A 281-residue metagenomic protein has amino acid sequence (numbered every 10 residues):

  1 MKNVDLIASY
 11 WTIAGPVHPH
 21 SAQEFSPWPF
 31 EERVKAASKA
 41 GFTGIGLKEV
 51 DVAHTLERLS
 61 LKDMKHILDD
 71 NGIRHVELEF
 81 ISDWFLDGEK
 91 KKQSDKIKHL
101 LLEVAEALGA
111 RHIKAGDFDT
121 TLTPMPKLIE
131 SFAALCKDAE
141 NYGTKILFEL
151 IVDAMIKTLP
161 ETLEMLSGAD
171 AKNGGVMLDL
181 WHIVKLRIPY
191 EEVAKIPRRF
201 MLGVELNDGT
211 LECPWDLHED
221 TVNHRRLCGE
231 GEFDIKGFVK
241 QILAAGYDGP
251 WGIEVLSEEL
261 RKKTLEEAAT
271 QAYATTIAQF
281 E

Functional and structural regions predicted by a protein language model:
M1-E106, E140, A171-G175, R198-M201 (+1 more regions): N-terminal pre-domain/capping segments
N3, H20, G44-I45, V76 (+2 more regions): Acidic/histidine-rich catalytic cores of soluble enzymes
A8-T12, L47-E49, E77-S82, H112-D117 (+4 more regions): A cross-domain feature marking catalytic cores of carbohydrate-active enzymes and several ubiquitous metabolic/repair
P16-V17, D119-T121, K185, G209-T221 (+1 more regions): Flexible glycine/acidic-rich beta-alpha junction loops that bind and position SAM and/or redox cofactors in anaerobic
F25-S26, K48-S60, D83-Q93, F118-P126 (+4 more regions): Acidic-and-aromatic substrate-binding clefts and catalytic sites of carbohydrate-active enzymes
W28, L59-D63, K91-H99, M125-A133 (+4 more regions): Charged helix-capping and loop-helix junction motifs
A105-T123, Y142, F148: Active-site groove signature of glycoside hydrolases
E230-A244: A short, acidic, amphipathic alpha-helical segment used as a generic capping/interface helix at domain edges
